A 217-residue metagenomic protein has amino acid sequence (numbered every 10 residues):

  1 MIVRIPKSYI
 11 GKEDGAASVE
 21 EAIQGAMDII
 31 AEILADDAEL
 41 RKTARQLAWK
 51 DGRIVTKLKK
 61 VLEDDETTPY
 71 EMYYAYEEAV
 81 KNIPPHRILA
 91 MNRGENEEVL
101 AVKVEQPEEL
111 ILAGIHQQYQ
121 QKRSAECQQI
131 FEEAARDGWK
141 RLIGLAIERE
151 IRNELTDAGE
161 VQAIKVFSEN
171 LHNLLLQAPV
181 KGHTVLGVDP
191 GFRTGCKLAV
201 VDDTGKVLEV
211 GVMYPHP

Functional and structural regions predicted by a protein language model:
M1-T184, C196, D202-D203: Extended, highly charged clamp/arch subdomains and adjacent linkers that form or line substrate-binding channels
V185-D189: Short glycine-aspartate micro-motif
P190, C196, P215-P217: C-terminal interaction appendages of subunits in large macromolecular complexes
K206-P217: Nucleic-acid-processing active sites and adjacent nucleic-acid-binding tracks, predominantly divalent metal-dependent
